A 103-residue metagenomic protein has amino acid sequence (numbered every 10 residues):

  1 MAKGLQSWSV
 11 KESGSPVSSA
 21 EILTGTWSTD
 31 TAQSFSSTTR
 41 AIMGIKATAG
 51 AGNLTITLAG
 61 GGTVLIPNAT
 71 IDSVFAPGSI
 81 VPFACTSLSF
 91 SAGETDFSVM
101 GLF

Functional and structural regions predicted by a protein language model:
A2-T31, A92-F103: C-terminal interaction-tip segments
G4, L65-I66: Extracellular or exported targeting regions of proteins
W27-G52: Beta-rich globular "head" domains
A32-S36, P67-T86, V99-F103: Beta-sandwich interaction modules
G50-G62, S98-L102: Short, surface-exposed beta-strand/strand-loop-strand elements in extracellular ectodomains
